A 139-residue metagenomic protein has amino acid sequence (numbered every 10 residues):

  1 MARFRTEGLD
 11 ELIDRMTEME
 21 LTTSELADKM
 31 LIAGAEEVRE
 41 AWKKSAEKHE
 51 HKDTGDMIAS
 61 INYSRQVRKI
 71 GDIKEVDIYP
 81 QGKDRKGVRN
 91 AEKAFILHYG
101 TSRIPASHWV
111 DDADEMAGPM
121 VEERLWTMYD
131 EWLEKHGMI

Functional and structural regions predicted by a protein language model:
M1-E75, A94-I139: Short, Lys/Arg-rich flexible segments
P80-Y99: A short, structured beta-strand/loop element
